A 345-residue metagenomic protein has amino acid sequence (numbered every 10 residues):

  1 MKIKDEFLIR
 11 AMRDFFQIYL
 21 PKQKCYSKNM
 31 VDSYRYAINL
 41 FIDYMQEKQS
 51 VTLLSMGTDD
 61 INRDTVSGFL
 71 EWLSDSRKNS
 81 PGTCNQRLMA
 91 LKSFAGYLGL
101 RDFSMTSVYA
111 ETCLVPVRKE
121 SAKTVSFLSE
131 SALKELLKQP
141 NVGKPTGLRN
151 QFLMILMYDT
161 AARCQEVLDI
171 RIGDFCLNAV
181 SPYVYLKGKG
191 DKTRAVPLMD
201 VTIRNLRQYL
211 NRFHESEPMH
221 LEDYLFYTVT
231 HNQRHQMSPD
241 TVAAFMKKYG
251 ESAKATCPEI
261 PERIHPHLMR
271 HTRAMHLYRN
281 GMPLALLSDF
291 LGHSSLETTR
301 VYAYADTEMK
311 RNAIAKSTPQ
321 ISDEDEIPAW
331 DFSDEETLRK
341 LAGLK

Functional and structural regions predicted by a protein language model:
M1-K345: Conserved catalytic core of the tyrosine transesterase superfamily
